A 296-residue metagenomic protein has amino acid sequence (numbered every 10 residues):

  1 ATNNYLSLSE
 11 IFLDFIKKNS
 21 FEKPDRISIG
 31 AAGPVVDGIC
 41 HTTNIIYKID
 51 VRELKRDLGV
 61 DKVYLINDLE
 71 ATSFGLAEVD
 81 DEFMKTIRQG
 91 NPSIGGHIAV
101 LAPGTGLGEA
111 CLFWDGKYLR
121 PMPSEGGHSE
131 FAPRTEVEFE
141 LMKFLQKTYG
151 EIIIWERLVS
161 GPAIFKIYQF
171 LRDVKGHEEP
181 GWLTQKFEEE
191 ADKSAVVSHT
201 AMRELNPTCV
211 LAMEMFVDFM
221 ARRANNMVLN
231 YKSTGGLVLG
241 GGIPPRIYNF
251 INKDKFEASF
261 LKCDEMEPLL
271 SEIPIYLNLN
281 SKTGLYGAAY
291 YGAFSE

Functional and structural regions predicted by a protein language model:
A1-K23, E140-E296: ATP-binding/phosphotransfer module of carbohydrate and carboxylate kinases, centering on a glycine-rich
A1-T2, N44-I46, Y64-A71, G90-S93 (+2 more regions): Active-site nucleophile and cofactor-binding loops and adjacent substrate-binding regions of central metabolic enzymes
N19-F83, V100, R246-N249: Short beta-strand-loop/turn "lid" adjacent to the catalytic site in phosphate-handling enzymes
P24, G59-D61, I94-I98, L107 (+2 more regions): Short coil/turn connectors at secondary-structure junctions
P34-V36, G106-A110, K166, V174 (+1 more regions): Short, acidic Gly/Pro/Ser/Thr-rich loop/turn segments
H41-N44, V79-D81, W114-K117, N252-K255 (+1 more regions): Short, glycine/charged-enriched secondary-structure capping and boundary segments
A77-I87, C209-D218: A short, flexible low-complexity segment enriched in Lys/Arg and Gly/Pro that occurs in N-terminal basic tails
T86-E156, G161, Y248-N249, K255-L261 (+2 more regions): Glycine-rich phosphate-binding loop of actin/hexokinase-like ATP-binding domains
